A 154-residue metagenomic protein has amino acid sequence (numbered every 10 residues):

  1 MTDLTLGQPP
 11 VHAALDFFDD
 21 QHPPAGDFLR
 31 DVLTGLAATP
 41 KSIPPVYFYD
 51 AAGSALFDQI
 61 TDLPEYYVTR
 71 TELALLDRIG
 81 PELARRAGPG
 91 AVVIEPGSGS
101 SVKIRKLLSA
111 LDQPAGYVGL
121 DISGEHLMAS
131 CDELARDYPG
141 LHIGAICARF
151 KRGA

Functional and structural regions predicted by a protein language model:
T2-Y47, S54: N-terminal auxiliary segments of SAM/dcSAM-dependent transferases
P40-G90: Class I SAM-dependent methyltransferase Rossmann-like catalytic core, especially the SAM/SAH-binding loop
G90-G99: Conserved class I S-adenosyl-L-methionine
S100-Q113: Conserved SAM-binding loop of SAM-dependent methyltransferases across substrates and taxa, primarily the Class I
P114-V118: Short beta-strand element of Class I
L120-G124: Conserved SAM/SAH-binding beta-strand->alpha-helix loop
L127-L134: Conserved SAM-binding loop
L134-A154: S-adenosyl-L-methionine
